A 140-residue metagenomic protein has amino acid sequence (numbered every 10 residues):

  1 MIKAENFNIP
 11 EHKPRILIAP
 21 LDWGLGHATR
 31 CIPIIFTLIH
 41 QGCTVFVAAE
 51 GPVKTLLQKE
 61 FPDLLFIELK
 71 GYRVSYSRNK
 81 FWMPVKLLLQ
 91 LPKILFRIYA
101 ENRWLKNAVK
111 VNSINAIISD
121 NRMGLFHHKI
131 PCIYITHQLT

Functional and structural regions predicted by a protein language model:
F7, H12-R15, D22, Q41-K93: Conserved nucleotide-sugar phosphate-binding/catalytic loop shared by glycosyltransferases and other
P14, S113-N115, I130: Conserved acidic residues
L17, T44-F46, A116, I133: A structural signal for isolated positions on well-ordered beta-strands in alpha/beta enzyme cores
P20-I32: A short, glycine/small-residue-rich beta-strand->loop->alpha-helix junction that serves as a flexible
I35, I39: Gly/Ala-rich phosphate-binding loop of Rossmann-like dinucleotide-binding domains, activating on the conserved
T55-F61, M123-I130: Short loop/helix-cap segments at secondary-structure boundaries that form the rim of catalytic
W82-G124: Conserved nucleotide-sugar donor-binding subdomain of glycosyltransferases
H128-T140: Active-site-proximal region of nucleotide-activated glycan assembly enzymes, centered on histidine/acidic-rich loops
